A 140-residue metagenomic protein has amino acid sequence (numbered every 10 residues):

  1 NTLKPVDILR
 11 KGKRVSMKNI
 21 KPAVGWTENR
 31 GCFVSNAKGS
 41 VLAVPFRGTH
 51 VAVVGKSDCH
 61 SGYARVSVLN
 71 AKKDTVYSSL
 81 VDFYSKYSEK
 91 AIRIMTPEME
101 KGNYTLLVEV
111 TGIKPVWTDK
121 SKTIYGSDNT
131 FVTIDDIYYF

Functional and structural regions predicted by a protein language model:
N1-F140: Glycan-recognition surfaces in beta-rich domains, encompassing non-catalytic CBMs and lectin-like receptor-binding
